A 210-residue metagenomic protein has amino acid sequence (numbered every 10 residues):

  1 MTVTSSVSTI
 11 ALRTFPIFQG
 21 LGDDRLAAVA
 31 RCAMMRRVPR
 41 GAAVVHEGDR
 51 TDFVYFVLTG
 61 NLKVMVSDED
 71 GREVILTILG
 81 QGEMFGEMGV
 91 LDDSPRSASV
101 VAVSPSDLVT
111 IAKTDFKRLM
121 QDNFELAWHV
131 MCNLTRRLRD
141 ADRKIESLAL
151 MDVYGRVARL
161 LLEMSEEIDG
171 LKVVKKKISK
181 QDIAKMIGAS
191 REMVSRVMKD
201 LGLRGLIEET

Functional and structural regions predicted by a protein language model:
M1-R40, G89-V90: Cyclic nucleotide-binding regulatory module and flanking cytosolic helices
I17, A42-P105: Cyclic nucleotide-binding regulatory domains
R25-L26, R31, T77-R139: Cyclic-nucleotide recognition modules
V44, R50, S147-Y154, V173 (+1 more regions): Conserved phosphate/pyrophosphate-binding and hydrolysis machinery centered on Walker-type P-loop NTPases, extending
L58, T135, L162-E166: Short, locally clustered residues in the helix-turn-helix/winged-helix DNA-binding domain
L119-N123, A141, M164-L171: Basic, amphipathic alpha-helical hairpins
V153-R156, L162-T210: Phosphate-/nucleic-acid-contacting segments
